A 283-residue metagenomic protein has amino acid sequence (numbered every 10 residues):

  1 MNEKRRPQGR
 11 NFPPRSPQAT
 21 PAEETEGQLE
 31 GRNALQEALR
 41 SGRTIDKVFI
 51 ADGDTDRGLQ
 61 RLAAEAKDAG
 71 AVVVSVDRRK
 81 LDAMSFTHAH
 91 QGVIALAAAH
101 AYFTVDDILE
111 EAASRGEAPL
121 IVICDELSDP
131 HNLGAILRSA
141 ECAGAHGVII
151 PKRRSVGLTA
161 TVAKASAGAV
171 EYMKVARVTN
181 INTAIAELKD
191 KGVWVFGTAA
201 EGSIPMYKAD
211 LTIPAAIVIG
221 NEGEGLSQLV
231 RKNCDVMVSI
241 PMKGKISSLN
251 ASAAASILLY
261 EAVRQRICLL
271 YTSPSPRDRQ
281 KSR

Functional and structural regions predicted by a protein language model:
M1-E111, S273: N-terminal positively charged helical leader segments and presequences
Q36, S41, C142, A163-A169 (+1 more regions): Structured adenosyl-cofactor binding patch, chiefly the S-adenosyl-L-methionine
R40-T44, A113-I204: RNA substrate-binding interface of SAM-dependent RNA methyltransferases
V73-V74, G147-P151, S239: Short hydrophobic alpha-helical runs that function as membrane-insertion/retention elements
I108-A113, Y207-D210: Short amphipathic alpha-helix with an adjacent loop that forms part of the alpha/beta core around
G197-I246: Active-site/ligand-binding-proximal alpha/beta "capping" segment
Y271-R283: Single conserved hydrophobic/aromatic residue that forms the stacking wall/gate of nucleotide- or nucleobase-binding
